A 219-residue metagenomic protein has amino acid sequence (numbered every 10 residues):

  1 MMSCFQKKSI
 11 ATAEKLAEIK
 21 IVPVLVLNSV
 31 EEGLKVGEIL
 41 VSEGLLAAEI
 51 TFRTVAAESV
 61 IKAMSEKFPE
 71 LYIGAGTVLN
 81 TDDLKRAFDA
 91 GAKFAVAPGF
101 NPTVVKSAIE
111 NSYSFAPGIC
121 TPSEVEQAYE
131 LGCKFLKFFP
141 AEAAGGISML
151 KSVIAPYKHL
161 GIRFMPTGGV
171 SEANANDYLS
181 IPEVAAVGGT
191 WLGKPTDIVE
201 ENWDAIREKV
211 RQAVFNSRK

Functional and structural regions predicted by a protein language model:
M1-A90, E110, S180, E200-R218: Conserved N-terminal beta1-alpha1 strand-loop-helix module at the mouth
V26-S29, A75-T81, A97-N101, P117-P122 (+2 more regions): Glycine-rich beta-to-alpha transition loops that act as phosphate-gripper elements at the mouths of alpha/beta enzyme
V36, N80-A90, S123-L131, I154 (+1 more regions): Catalytic cores of alpha/beta
V41-L46, K67-E70, D89-A95, I109-A116 (+3 more regions): Glycine-enriched alpha-helix->loop->beta-strand junction motifs that scaffold or abut catalytic
A47-I50, G74, A95, K137-F138 (+1 more regions): Short catalytic-loop micro-motif centered on adjacent basic/acidic residues
P98-V104, K137-G146, E183-W203: Glycine-rich phosphate-binding active-site loops on the catalytic face of alpha/beta enzymes
T103-V105, I109-A144: Histidine/lysine/aspartate-rich catalytic loop segments that bind and position anionic ligands
Q127, A143, I147-S171: Shared catalytic-loop signature of beta/alpha-barrel
